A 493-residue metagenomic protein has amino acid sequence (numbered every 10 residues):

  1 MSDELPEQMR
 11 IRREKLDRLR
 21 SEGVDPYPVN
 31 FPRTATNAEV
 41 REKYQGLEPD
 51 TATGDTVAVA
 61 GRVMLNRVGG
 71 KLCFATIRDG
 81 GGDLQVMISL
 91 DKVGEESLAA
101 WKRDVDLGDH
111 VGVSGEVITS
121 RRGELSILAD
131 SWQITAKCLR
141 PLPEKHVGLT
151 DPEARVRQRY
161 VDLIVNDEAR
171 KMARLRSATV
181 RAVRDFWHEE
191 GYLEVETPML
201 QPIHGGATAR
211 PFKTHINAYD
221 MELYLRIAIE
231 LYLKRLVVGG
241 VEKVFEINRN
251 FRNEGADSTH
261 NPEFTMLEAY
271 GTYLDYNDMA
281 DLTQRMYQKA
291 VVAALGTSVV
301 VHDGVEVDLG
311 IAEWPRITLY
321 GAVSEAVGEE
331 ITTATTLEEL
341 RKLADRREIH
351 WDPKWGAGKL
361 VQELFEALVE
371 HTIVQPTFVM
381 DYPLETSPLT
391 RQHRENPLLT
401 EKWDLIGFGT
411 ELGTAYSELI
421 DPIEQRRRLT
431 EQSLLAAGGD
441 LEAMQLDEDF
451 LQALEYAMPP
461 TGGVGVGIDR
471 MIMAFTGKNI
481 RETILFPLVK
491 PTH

Functional and structural regions predicted by a protein language model:
M1-H493: Class II aminoacyl-tRNA synthetase catalytic cores and aaRS-like
